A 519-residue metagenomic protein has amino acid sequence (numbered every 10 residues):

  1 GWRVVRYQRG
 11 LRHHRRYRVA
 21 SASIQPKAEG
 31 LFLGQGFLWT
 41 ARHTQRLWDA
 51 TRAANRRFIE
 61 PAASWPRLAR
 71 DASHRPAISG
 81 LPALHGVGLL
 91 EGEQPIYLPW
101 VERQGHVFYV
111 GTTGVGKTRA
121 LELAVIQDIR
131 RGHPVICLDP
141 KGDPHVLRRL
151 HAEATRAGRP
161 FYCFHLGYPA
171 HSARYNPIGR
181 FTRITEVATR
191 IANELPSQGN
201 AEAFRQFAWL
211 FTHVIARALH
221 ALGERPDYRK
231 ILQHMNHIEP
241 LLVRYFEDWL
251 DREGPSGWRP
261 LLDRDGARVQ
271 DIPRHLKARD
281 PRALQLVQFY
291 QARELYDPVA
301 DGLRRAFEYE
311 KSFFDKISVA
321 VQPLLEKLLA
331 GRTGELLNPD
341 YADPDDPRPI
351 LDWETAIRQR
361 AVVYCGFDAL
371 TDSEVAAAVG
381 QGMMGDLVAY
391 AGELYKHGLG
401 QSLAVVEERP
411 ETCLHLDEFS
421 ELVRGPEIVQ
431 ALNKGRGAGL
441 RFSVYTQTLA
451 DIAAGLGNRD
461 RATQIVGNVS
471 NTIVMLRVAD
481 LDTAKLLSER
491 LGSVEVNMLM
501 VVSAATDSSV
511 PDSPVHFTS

Functional and structural regions predicted by a protein language model:
G1-G10, R15-R16, A22, G34 (+5 more regions): Intrinsic structural disorder
G1-V115, R119-A124, A170-S172: Basic- and hydrophobic-enriched, low-structure N-terminal and domain-boundary segments that flank ATP-binding catalytic
W2, L11, S23, L31 (+8 more regions): Intrinsically disordered, low-complexity regions
P66-A69, P76-G80, E122, P134 (+8 more regions): A generic "cationic amphipathic patch" detector
V87-E91, W100-L440, N468: P-loop NTPase motor domains
L98, A192, G199-R217, L351-E354 (+2 more regions): P-loop NTPase motor core of the ASCE superfamily
P134-L138, P160-F164, R441-Q447, T472-R477 (+1 more regions): Short hydrophobic alpha-helical runs that function as membrane-insertion/retention elements
D139, F367-A369, L416-P426, V444-T448 (+3 more regions): Active-site proximal loops enriched in glycine and acidic residues that flank catalytic Cys/His/Asp and coordinate
